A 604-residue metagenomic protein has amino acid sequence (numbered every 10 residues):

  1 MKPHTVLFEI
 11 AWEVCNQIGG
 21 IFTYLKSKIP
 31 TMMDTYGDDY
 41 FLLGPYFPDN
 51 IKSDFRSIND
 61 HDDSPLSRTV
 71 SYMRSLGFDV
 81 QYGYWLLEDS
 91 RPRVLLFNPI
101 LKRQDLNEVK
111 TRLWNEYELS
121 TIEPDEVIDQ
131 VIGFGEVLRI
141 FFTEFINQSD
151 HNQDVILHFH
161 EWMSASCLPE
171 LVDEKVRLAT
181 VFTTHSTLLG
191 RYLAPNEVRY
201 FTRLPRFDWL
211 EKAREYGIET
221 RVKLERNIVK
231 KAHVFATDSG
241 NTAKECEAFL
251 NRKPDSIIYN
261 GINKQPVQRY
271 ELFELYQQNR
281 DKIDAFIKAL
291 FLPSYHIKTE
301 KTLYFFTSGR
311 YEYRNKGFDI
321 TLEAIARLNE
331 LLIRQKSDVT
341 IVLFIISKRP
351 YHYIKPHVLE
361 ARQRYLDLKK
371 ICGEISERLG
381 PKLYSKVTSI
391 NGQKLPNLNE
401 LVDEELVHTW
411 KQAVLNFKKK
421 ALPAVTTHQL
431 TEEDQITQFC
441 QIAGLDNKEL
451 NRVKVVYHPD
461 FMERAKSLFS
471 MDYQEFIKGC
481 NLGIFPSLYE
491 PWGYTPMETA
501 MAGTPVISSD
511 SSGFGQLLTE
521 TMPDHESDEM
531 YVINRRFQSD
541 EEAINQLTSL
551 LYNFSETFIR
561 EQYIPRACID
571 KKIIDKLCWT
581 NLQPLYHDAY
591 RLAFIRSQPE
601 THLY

Functional and structural regions predicted by a protein language model:
M1-Y604: Catalytic cores of nucleotide-sugar-dependent glycosyltransferases that transfer UDP/GDP/TDP-activated
